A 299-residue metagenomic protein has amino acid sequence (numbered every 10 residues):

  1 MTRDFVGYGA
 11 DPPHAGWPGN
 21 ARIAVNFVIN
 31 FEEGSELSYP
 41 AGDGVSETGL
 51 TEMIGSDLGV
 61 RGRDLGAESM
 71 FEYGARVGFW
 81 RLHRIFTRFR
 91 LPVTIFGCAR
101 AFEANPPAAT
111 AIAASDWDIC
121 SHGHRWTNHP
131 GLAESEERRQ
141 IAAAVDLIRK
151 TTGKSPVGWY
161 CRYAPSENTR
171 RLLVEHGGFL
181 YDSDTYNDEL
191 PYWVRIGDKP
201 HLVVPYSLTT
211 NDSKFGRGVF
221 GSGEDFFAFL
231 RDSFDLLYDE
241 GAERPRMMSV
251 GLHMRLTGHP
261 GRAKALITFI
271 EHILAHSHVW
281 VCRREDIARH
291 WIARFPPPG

Functional and structural regions predicted by a protein language model:
M1-L202, F227-V250, L256-G299: Catalytic alpha-helical scaffold of carbohydrate-active enzymes acting on polysaccharides/glycoconjugates
I196-K214: A structural motif
L208-N211, F215-A228: C-terminal amphipathic alpha-helical segment
